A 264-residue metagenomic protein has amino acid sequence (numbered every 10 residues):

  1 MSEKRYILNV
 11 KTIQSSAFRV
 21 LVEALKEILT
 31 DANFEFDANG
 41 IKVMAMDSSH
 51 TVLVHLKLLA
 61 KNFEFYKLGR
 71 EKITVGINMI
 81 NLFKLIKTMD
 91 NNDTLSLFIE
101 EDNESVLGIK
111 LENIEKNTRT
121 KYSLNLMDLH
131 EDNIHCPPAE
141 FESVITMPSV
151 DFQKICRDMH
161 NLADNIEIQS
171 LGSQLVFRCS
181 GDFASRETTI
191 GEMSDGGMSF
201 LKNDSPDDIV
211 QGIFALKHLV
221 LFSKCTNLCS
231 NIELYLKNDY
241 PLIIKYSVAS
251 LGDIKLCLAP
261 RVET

Functional and structural regions predicted by a protein language model:
M1-K26, D31-N161, E167-T264: DNA polymerase sliding clamps and clamp-related checkpoint/processivity subunits
